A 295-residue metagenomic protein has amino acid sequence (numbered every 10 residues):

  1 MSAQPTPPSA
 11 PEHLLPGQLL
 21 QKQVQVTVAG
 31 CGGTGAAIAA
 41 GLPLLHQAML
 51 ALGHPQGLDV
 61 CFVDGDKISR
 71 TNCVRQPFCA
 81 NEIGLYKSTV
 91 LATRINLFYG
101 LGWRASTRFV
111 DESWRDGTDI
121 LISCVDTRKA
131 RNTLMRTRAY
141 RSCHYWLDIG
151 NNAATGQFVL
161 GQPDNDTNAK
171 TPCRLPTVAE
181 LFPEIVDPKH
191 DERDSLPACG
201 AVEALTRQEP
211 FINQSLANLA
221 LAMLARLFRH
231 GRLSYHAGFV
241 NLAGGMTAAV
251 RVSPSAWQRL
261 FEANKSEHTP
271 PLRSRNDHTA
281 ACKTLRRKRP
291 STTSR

Functional and structural regions predicted by a protein language model:
S2-T34, I38, R128-R131, R136-R295: Glycine-rich phosphate/adenylate-binding loop
P16-G17, L45-Q56, R138-S142: Alpha-helix termini
Q21-Q23, P55-G57, G117-T118, C143: A general structural motif
K22-G53, C61-S69: Glycine-rich adenosine-cofactor-binding loop
Q56-G100: Glycine-rich phosphate-binding loop and adjoining beta1-alpha1-beta2 segment of Rossmann-like nucleotide-binding folds
D59, G102-R104, Y145: Conserved beta-strand segments of alpha/beta enzyme cores
I83-T118, V125-N132: A structured beta-alpha segment of the ubiquitous adenosine-cofactor-binding alpha/beta core
L121-C124, D148: Redox-cofactor binding/interface segments in oxidoreductases and associated redox assembly factors
